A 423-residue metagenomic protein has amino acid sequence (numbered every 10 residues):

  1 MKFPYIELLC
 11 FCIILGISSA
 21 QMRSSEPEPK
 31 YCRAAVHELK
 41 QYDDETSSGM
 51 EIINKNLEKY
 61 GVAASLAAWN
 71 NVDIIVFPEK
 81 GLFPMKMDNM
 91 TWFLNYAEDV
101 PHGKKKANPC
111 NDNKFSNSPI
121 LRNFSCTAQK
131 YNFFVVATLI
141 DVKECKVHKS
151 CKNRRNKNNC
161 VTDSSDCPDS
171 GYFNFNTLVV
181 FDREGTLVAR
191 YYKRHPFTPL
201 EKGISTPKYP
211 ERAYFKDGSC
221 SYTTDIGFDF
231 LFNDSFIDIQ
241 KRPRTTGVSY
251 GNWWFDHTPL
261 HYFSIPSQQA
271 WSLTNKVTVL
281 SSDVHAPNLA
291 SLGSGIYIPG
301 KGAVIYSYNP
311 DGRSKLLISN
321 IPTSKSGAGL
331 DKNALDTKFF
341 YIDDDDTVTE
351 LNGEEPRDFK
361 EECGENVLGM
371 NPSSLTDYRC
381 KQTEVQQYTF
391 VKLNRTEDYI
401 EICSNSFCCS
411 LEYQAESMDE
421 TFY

Functional and structural regions predicted by a protein language model:
M1-C12: Classical eukaryotic N-terminal signal peptides for Sec-dependent ER targeting/secretion, especially the positively
F11-Y31: N-terminal signal peptide
V36, I74-V76, V136, T224 (+1 more regions): Structural motif
E38-D44: Short polar catalytic/cofactor-binding loops
M50-N54, E58, V62-E184, W254-T278 (+1 more regions): Cys-nucleophile CN-hydrolase/nitrilase-fold catalytic domain and related Cys-dependent amidase chemistry that acts on
A68, V188-Y192, V304-Y308, G369 (+2 more regions): Aromatic (tryptophan-biased) beta-strands that constitute blades/sheets of beta-rich domains
L121-R122, C126, K130-F133, D141-G247 (+7 more regions): Active-site catalytic loop in hydrolytic enzyme cores
T376-R379, E384-N394, E401-F407, L411-Y423: Short, hydrophobic/proline-enriched secondary-structure or compact coil segments at domain edges
